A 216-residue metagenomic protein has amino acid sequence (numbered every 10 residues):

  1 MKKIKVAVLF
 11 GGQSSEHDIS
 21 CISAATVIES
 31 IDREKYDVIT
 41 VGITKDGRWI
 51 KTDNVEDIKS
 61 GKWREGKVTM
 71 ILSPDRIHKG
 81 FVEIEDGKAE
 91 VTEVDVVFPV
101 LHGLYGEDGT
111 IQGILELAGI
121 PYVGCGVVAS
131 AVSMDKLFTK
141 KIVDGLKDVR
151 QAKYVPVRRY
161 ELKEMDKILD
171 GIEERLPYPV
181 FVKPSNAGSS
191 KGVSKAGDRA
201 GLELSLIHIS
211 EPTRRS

Functional and structural regions predicted by a protein language model:
M1-V123, V127-V128, V132-M134, F138 (+2 more regions): ATP-binding N-terminal substructure of ATP-dependent carboxylate-amine bond-forming enzymes
K3, P179, P212: A residue-level signal for beta-strand positions that form part of recognition/binding surfaces within mature
S20, Q151-P156, P179-S205: Glycine-rich phosphate-binding loop of ATP-grasp-fold ATP-dependent ligases
D32-Y36, D148, P177, S210: Generic secondary-structure signature for well-ordered alpha-helical cores
A89-V91, E173-R175, S185-G188, S210: Solvent-exposed alpha-helices and their adjacent loops that cap or buttress functional pockets in soluble metabolic
L169-V180: Acidic/histidine-enriched active-site and ligand-binding environments that engage anionic O-linkages
I207-S216: Single conserved hydrophobic/aromatic residue that forms the stacking wall/gate of nucleotide- or nucleobase-binding
